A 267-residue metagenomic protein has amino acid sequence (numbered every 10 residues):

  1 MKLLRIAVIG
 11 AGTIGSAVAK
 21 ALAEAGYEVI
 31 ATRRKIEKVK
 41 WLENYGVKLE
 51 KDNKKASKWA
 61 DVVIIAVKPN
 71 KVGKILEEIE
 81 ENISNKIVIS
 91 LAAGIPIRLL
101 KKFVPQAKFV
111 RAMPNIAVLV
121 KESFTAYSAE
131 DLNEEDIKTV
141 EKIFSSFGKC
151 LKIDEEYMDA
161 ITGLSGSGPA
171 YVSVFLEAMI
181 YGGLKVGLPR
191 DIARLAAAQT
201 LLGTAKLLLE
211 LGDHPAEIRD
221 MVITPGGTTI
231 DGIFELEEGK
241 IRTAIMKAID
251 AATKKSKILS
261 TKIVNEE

Functional and structural regions predicted by a protein language model:
M1-W59, F103, E122-S123, L184: NAD(P)+-binding Rossmann beta1-loop-alpha1 motif at the extreme N-terminus of oxidoreductases
K2, A198, L202-E267: NAD(P)-dependent Rossmann-like dehydrogenase/reductase catalytic/cofactor-binding core
G10, I143, K149, A160-G163 (+2 more regions): Residue-level recognition of specific faces of alpha-helices
V18, I36-V39, N53-K58, V62-T125: Rossmann-like NAD(P)(H) cofactor-binding subdomain of soluble oxidoreductases
V39, A56, V72, P189-A196 (+2 more regions): Small-residue helix-packing motif on alpha-helices
L99, F103-K108, F124-A160, S173-E210 (+1 more regions): Internal alpha-helical scaffold of NAD(P)-dependent oxidoreductase catalytic cores
F109, M158-G163, P215-D220: Short pre-catalytic strand/loop immediately N-terminal to key active-site residues, enriched for Gly-Thr
